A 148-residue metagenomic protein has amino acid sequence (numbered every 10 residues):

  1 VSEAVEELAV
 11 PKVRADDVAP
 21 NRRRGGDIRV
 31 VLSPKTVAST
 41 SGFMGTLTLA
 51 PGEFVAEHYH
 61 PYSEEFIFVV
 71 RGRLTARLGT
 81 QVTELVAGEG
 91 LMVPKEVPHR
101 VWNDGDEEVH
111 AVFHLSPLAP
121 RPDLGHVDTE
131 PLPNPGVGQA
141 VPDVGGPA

Functional and structural regions predicted by a protein language model:
V1-S41, A56, H126-A148: A short, N-terminal "cap"/entry segment at the start of jelly-roll beta-barrel domains of the cupin/DSBH fold
R29-V30, G45-H60: Conserved short histidine dyad/triad with adjacent acidic residue
M44-L47, M92, E107-P122: A short hydrophobic beta-strand segment most commonly corresponding to one strand of the jelly-roll/cupin
L47, R73, Q81-T83: Well-ordered beta-strand scaffold positions
P51, Y62, Q81, V97-P98 (+1 more regions): A generic "binding-loop/recognition-motif" signal
A56-H58, A76-R77, V93, H99-G105 (+1 more regions): Short beta-strand His + acidic residue motifs that chelate non-heme Fe in jelly-roll/DSBH and cupin folds
Y62-E64, F68-L74: Glycine- and acidic-residue-biased ligand/ion/polar-headgroup-sensing regions
T80-K95: Short acidic-glycine-tyrosine-enriched beta hairpin
